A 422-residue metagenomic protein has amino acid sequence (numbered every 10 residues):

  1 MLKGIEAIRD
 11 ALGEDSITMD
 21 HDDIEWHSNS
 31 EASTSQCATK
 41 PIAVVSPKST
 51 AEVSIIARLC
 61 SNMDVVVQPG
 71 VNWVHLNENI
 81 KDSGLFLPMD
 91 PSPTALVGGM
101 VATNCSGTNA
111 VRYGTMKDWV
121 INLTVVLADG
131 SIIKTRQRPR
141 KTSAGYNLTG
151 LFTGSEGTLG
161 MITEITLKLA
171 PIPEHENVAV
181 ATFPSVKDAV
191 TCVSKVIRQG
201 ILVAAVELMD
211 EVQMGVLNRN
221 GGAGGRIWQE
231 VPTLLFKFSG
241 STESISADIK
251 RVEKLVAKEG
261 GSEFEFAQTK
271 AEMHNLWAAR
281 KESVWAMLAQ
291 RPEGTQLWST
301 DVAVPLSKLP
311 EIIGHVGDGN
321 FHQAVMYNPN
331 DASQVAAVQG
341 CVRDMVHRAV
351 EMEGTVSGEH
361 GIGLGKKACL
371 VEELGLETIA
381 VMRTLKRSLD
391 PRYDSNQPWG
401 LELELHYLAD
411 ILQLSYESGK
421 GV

Functional and structural regions predicted by a protein language model:
M1-V422: Noncatalytic alpha-helical scaffold of FAD-dependent oxidoreductases
